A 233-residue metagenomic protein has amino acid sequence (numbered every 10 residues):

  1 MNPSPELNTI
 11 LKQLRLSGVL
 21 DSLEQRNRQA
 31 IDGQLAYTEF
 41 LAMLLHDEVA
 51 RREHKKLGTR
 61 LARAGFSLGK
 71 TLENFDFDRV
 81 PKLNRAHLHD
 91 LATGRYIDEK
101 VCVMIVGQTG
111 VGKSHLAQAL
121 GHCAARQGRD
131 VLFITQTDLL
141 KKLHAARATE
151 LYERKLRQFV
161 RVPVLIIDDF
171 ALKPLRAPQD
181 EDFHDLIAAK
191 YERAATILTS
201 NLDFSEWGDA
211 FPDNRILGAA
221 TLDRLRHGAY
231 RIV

Functional and structural regions predicted by a protein language model:
M1-T9: Intrinsically disordered, low-complexity and often Lys/Arg-enriched segments
N8, S17-L68: Interdomain "pre-motor" coupling segment immediately N-terminal to P-loop NTPase/helicase cores
R51, K56-D90, D98: Clamp-loader machinery-focused feature within the broader ASCE/P-loop NTPase space
L83-R161, A210: Conserved P-loop
D130, D138-R161, F170-V233: Replace "adjacent to P-loop NTPase cores in ATP/GTP-dependent enzymes" with "adjacent to NTP-binding cores
